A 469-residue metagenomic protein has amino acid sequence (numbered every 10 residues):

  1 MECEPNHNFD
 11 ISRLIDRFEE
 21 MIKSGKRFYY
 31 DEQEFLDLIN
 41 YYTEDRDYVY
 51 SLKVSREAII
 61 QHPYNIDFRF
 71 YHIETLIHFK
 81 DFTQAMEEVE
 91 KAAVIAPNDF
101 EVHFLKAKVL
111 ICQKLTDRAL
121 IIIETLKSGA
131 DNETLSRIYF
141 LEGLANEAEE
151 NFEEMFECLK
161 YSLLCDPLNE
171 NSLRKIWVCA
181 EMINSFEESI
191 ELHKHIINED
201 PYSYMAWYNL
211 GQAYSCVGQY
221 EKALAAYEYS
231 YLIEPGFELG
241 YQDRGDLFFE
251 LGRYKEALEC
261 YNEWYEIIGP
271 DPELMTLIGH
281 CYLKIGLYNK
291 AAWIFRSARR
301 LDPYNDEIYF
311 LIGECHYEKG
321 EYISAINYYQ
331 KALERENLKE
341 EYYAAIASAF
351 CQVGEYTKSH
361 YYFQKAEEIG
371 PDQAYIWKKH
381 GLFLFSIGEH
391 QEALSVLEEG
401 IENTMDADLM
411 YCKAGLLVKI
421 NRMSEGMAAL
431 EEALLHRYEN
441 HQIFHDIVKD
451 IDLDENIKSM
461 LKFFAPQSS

Functional and structural regions predicted by a protein language model:
Q33, D67, E101, L135-R137 (+9 more regions): Start-of-helix register in tetratricopeptide repeats
A58, K91-A92, T125-S128, Y161-S162 (+8 more regions): Canonical positions in the second alpha-helix
Q61, V94-A96, S128-D131, C165 (+8 more regions): Structural marker of alpha-solenoid helical repeat scaffolds
